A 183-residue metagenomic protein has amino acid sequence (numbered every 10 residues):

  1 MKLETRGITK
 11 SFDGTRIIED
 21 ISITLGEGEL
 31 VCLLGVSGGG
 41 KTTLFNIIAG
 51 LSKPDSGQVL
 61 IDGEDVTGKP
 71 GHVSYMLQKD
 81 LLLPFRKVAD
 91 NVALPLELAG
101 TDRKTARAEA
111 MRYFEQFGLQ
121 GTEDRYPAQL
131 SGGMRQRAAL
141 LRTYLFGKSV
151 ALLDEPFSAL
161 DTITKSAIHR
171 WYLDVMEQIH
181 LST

Functional and structural regions predicted by a protein language model:
L34-V36: The feature captures the beta-strand-to-loop junction immediately N-terminal to the Walker
A49: Helix-to-loop junction immediately C-terminal to a conserved catalytic motif
G57-K69: Conserved ABC transporter NBD signature motif
E97, K104-T122, L173-D174: Conserved ABC ATPase "signature" region
Y126-L130, M134: Conserved ABC ATPase signature
L145-S149: A short, proline-enriched helix->beta-strand linker immediately N-terminal to the Walker B motif in ABC-type P-loop
